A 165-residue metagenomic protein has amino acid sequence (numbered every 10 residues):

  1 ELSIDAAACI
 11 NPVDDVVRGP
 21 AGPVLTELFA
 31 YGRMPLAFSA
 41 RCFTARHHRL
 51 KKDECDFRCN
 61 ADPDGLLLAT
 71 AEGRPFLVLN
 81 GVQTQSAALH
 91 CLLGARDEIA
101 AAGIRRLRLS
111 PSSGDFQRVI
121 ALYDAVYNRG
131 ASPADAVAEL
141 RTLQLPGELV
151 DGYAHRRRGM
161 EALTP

Functional and structural regions predicted by a protein language model:
S3-P165: Active-site pocket-lining/capping segments in soluble small-molecule metabolic enzymes
